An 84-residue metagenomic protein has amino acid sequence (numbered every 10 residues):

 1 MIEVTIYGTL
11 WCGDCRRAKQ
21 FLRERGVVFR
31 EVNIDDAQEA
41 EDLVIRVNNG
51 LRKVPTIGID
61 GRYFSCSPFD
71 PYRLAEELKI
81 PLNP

Functional and structural regions predicted by a protein language model:
M1-R25: Local sequence-structure signature of Cys/Sec-based thiol-disulfide redox active-site neighborhoods
R16-Q20, D42, F69: Generic recognition of short, well-ordered alpha-helical segments
V28: Residue-level detector of anion-binding/catalytic polar loops
I34-L51, L78: Thioredoxin-like thiol-disulfide oxidoreductase module
I45-K53, F64-F69: Thiol/disulfide oxidoreductase modules built on the thioredoxin-like
I59-P84: Non-catalytic, surface beta->alpha helical segment in thiol-disulfide oxidoreductase systems
